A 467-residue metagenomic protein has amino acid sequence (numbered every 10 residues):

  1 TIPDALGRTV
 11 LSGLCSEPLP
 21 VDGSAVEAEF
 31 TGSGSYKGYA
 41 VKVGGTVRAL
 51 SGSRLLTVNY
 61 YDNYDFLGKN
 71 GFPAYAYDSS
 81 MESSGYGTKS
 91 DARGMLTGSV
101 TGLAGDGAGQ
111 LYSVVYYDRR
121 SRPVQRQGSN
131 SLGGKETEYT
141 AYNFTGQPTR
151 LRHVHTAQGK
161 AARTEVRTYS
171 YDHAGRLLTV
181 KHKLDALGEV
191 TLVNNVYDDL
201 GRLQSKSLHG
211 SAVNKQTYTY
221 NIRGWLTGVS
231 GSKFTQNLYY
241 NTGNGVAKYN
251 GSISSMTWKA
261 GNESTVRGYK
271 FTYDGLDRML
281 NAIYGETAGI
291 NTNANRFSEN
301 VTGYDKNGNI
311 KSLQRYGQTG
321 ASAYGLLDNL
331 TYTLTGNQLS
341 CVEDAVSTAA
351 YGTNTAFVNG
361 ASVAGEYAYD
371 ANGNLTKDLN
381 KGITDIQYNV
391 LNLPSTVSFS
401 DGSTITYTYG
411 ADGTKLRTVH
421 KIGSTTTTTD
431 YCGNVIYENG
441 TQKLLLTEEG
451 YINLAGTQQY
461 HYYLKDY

Functional and structural regions predicted by a protein language model:
T1, L11-E17, G98-D106, V115 (+18 more regions): Beta-turn initiation residues at beta-strand->coil junctions
I2-A5, V10-F66, N70, I222-S230 (+3 more regions): Short secondary-structure transition motifs
R8, R163-G228, N295-R296: Structural signature of Gram-negative outer-membrane beta-barrels, strongest in the C-terminal barrel of TonB-dependent
S53-S129, K233-R267, Y273, T333-K381 (+1 more regions): Short, ordered secondary-structure scaffold segments
R54, G107-L111, G133-E136, R163-E165 (+9 more regions): Short, small/polar residue-rich loop motifs at catalytic or cofactor-binding pockets
Y86-K89, P148-R152, L177: Eukaryotic scaffold repeat domains enriched in small/polar residues
